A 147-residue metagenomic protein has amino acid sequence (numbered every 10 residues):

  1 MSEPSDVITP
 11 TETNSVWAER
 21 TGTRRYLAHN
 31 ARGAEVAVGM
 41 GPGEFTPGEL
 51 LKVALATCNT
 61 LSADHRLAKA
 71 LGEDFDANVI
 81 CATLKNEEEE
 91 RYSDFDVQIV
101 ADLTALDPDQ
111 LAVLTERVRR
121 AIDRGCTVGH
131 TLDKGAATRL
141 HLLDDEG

Functional and structural regions predicted by a protein language model:
M1-V53, L61-G147: Extended beta-strand/beta-hairpin segments
